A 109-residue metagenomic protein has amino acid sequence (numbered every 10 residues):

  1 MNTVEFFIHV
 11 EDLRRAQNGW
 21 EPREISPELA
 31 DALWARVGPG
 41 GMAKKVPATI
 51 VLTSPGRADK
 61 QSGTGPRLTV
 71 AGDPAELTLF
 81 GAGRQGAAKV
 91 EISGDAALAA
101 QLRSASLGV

Functional and structural regions predicted by a protein language model:
M1-V109: Structured surface interface patches that mediate subunit assembly and partner/cofactor docking
